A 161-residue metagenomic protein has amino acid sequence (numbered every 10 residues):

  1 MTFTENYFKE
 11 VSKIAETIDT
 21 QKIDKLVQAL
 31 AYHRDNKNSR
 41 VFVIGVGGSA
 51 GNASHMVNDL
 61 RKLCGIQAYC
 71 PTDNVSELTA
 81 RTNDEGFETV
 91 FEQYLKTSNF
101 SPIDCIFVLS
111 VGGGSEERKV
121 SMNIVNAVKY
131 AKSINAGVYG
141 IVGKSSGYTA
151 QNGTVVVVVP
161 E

Functional and structural regions predicted by a protein language model:
M1-I18: Generic N-terminal amphipathic, Lys/Arg-enriched alpha-helix
I18-D35: A short, well-structured juxtamembrane/interface segment
Y32-C105: Glycine-rich, small/polar surface segments that engage phosphate groups of diverse ligands
R61, V125-N135: Surface-exposed amphipathic alpha-helices with a cationic face
T72, S110, G140-G143: Short beta-strand/turn micro-motifs composed of small residues that flank or help shape donor/cofactor-binding pockets
I106-V108, S115, S133-I134: Well-ordered alpha/beta subsegment
G114-I124: Glycine/threonine-rich flexible loop motifs
S133, G137, V142-E161: Short alpha-helices
